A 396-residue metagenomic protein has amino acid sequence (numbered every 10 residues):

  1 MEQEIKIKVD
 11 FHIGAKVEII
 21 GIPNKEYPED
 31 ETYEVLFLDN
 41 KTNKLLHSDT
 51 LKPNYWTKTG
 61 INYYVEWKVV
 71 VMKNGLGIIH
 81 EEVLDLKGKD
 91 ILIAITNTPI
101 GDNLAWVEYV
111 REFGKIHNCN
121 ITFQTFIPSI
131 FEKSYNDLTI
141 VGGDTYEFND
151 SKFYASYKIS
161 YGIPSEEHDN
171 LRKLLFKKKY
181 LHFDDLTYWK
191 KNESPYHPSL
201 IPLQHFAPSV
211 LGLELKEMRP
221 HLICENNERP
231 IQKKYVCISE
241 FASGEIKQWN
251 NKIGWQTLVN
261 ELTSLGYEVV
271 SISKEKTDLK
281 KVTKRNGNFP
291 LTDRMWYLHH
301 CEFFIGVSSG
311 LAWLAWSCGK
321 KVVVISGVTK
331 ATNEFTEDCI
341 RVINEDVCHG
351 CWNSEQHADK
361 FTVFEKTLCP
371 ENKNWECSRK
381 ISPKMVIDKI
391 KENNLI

Functional and structural regions predicted by a protein language model:
M1-I396: Catalytic machinery of carbohydrate-active enzymes, primarily nucleotide-sugar-dependent glycosyltransferases
